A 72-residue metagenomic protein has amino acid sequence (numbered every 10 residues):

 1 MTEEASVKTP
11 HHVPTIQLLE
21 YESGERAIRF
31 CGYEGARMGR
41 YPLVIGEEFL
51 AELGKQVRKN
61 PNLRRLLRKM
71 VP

Functional and structural regions predicted by a protein language model:
M1-H11: Negatively charged, low-complexity tracts enriched in Asp/Glu with abundant Ser/Thr
E4-A5, L18, Q56: Intrinsic disorder/low-complexity segments enriched in polar/small residues
V7, E20-S23, L50, P72: Intrinsically disordered, low-complexity segments enriched in glycine/proline and serine/threonine
P10-Y41: A short, structured beta-strand/loop element
E34-P72: Mixed-charge, Lys/Arg-enriched low-complexity segments
